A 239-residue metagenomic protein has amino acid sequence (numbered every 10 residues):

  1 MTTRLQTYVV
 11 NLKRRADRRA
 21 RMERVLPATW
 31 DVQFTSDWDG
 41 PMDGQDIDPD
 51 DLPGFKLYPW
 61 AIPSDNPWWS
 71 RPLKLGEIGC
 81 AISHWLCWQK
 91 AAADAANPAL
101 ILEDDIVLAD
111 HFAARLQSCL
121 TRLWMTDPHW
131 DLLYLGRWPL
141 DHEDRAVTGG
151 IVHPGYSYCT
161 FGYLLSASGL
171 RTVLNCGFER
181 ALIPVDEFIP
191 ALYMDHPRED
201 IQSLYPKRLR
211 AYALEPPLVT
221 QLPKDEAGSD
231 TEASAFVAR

Functional and structural regions predicted by a protein language model:
M1-L102, I106-R239: An acidic/histidine-cluster motif and surrounding catalytic segment that typifies divalent-metal-assisted enzyme active
